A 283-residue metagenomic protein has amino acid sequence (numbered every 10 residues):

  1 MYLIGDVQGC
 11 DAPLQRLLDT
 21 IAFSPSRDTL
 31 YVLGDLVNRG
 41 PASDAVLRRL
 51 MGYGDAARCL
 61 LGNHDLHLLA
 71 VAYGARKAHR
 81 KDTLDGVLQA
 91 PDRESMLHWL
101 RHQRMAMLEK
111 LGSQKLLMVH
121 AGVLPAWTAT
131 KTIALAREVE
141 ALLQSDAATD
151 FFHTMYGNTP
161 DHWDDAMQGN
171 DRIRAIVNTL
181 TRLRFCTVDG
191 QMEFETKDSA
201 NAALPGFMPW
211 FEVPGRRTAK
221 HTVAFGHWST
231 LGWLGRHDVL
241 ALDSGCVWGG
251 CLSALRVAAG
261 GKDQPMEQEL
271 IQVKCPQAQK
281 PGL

Functional and structural regions predicted by a protein language model:
M1-Q8, L116-G122, A241-L242: Active-site-proximal beta-strand elements of phosphoester/diester hydrolases
M1-Y53, L66: N-terminal active-site segment of His-dependent metallophosphoesterases
L3, V32, C59-L60, L117 (+2 more regions): Residue-level marker for buried hydrophobic side chains located in beta-strands that build the well-ordered beta-sheet
D6, D35, L50, G62-N63 (+5 more regions): Divalent metal-coordination and catalytic microenvironments
C10-A12, N38-G40, H64-V71, A126 (+2 more regions): Active-site environment of divalent metal-dependent phosphoester hydrolases
T29-G34, H79-L88, M192-A200: Short, basic, glycine/proline-bearing loop/turn elements
D44-L47, M51-D171: Active-site neighborhood of divalent metal-dependent phosphoester bond hydrolases
I133-L283: Acidic, His/Gly-rich catalytic cores of divalent-metal-dependent hydrolytic chemistry
